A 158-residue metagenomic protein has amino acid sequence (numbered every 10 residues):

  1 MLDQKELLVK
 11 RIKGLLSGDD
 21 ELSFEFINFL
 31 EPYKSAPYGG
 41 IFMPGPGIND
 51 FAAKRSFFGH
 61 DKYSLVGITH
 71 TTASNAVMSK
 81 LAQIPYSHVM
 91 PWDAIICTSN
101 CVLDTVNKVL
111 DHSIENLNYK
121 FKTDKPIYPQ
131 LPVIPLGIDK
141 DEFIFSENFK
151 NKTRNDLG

Functional and structural regions predicted by a protein language model:
K5-H88: Extended catalytic core of nucleotide-activated donor transferases of GT-like folds
L15, A82-I84, V109-E115, E147-N151: Short secondary-structure boundary/capping segments
I27, A53-K54, V109-P132: Short mixed-charge
A52-A53, M78, N107-V109, F143-S146: Short, solvent-exposed loop/turn and secondary-structure capping segments
A94, Q130-P132, D141: Structural signal for short hydrophobic segments within the conserved structured cores of catalytic domains across
C101, G137: Carbohydrate-associated surface elements
K120, I144-G158: A short helix/loop element that forms part of the nucleotide-sugar donor recognition site in Leloir-type
